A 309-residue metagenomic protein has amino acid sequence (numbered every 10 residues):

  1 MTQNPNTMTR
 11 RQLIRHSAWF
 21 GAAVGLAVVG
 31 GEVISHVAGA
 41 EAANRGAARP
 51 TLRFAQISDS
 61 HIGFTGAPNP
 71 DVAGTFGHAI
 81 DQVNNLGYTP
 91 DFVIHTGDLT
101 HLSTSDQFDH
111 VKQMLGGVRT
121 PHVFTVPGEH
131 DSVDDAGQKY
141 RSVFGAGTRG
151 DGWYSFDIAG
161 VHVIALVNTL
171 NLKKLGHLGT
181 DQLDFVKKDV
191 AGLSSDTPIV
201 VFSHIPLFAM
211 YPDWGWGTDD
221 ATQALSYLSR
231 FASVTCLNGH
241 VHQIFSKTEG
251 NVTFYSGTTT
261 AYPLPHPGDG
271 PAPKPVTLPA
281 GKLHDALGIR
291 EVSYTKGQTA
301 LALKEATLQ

Functional and structural regions predicted by a protein language model:
M1-Q12: N-terminal secretory signal peptides
H16, I34-D109, K188: N-terminal active-site segment of His-dependent metallophosphoesterases
S17-G25: Sec-dependent signal peptide hydrophobic core
G46, T104-P198, D220-T235, K247-T258 (+2 more regions): Extended active-site neighborhood of metal-dependent phosphoesterases/phosphodiesterases
I57-S58, V93-G97, F124-E129, F202-S203 (+2 more regions): Active-site neighborhood of phospho(di)ester-bond hydrolases with catalytic His/Asp-centered motifs
F64-G66, L99-T100, T169-L178, F208-D213: Surface-exposed cleft-lining segments at the edges of enzyme active sites
N168, F202-L207, G239-V241, E305-A306: Short, well-ordered beta-to-alpha junction loops that form the rim of enzyme active sites and present histidine/acidic
S194-M210: Short acidic, glycine-rich surface-loop motifs adjacent to enzyme active sites
